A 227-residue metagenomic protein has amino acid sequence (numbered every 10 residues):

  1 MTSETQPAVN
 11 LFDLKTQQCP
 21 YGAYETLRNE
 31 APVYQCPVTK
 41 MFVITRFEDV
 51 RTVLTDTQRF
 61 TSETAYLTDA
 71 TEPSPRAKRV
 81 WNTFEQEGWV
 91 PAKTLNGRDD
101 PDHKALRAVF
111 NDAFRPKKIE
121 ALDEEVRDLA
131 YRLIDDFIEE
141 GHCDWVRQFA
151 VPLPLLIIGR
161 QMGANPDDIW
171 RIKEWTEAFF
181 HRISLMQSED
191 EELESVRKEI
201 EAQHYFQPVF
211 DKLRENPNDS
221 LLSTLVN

Functional and structural regions predicted by a protein language model:
M1-V146, L156-K173, E177-S188, E192-R197 (+1 more regions): Active-site substrate-recognition loop segments, prototypically the cytochrome P450 B′-helix/B-C loop
L106, V151, N218-L221: N-terminal alpha-helical segment
R147-L153, I200-E201: Short acidic alpha-helix initiation/capping motifs at coil-to-helix transition points, especially at protein N-termini
E199-N227: Conserved cytochrome P450 catalytic core segment spanning the I/J/K helices
